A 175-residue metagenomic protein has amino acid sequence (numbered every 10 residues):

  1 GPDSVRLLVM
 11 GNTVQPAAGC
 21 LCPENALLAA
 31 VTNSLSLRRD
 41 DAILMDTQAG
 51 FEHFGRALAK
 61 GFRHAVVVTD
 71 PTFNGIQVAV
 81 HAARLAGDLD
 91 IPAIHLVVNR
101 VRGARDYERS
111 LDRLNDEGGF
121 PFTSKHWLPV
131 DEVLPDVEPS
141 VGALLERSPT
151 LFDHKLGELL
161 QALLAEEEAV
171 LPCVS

Functional and structural regions predicted by a protein language model:
G1-A30: P-loop/Walker-type NTP enzyme "switch/lid" segment
L7, A42-L44, A143-L144: Residue-level preference for the first positions of well-ordered beta-strands
N12-V14, A49, E132: Short, well-ordered turn and helix-capping elements at secondary-structure junctions
A18, I76-V80, D136-E138: Short, charged, surface-exposed secondary-structure boundary motifs
P23-H126: Conserved catalytic-core segment of NTP-binding enzymes
D88-S175: C-terminal lobe/tail of nucleotide-utilizing enzymes
